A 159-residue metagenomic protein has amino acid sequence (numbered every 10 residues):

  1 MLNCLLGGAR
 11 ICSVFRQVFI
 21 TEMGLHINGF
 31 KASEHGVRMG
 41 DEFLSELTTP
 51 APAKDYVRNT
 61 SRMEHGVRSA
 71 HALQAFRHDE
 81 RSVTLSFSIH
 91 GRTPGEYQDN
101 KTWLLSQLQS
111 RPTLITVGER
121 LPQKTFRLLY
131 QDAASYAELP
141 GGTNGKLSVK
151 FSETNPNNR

Functional and structural regions predicted by a protein language model:
L2-R159: Extracellular/virion structural assembly segments
